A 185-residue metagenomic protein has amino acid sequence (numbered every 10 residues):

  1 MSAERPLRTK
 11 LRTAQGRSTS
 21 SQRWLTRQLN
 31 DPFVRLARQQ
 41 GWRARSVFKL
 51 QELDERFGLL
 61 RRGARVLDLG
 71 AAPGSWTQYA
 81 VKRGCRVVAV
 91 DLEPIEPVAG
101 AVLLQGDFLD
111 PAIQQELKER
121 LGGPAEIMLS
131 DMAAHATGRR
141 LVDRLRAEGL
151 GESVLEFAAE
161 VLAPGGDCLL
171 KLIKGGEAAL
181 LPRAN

Functional and structural regions predicted by a protein language model:
S2-R5, L67-L69, V98-A101, M128 (+1 more regions): C-terminal substrate-binding/active-site "lid" region of AdoMet-derived donor-dependent transferases
S2-R62: Class I SAM-dependent methyltransferase Rossmann-like catalytic core, especially the SAM/SAH-binding loop
E55-R61, L121-G122, E160-V161: Glycine-rich helix-loop-beta junction characteristic of Rossmann-like nucleotide cofactor-binding loops
R62-A72: Conserved class I S-adenosyl-L-methionine
A64, C85, G166: Glycine-centered, small-residue-biased loops immediately flanking beta-strands in adenine/cofactor-binding cores
P73-G84: Conserved SAM-binding loop of SAM-dependent methyltransferases across substrates and taxa, primarily the Class I
R86-D91: Conserved SAM-binding motif I beta-strand of class I
L92-T137: S-adenosyl-L-methionine
